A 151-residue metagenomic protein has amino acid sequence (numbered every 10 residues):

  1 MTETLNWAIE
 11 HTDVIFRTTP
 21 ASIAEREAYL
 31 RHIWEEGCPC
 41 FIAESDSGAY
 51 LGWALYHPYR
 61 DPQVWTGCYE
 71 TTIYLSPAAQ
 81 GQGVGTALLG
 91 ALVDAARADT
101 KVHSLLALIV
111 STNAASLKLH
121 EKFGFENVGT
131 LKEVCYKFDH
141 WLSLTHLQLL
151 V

Functional and structural regions predicted by a protein language model:
T2-L30: Conserved GNAT-fold acetyl-CoA-binding loop/helix
P20-A78, L89-G90, L150: Acetyl-CoA-dependent GNAT
P58, Q63, L106-L108, E121 (+1 more regions): Conserved catalytic-core motifs of GNAT/GCN5-like acyltransferases
T71, L105-A107, L147: A structural signal for short, well-ordered beta-strand segments
I73, R97-D99, V128-G129: A compositional/biophysical signature of low hydrophobicity enriched in polar/charged and small residues
L75, G81-A96, L117-K122: Conserved acetyl-CoA-binding loop-helix of GNAT-fold acetyltransferases
G83-G85, N113, D139: Conserved G/P- and acidic residue-centered "switch" motifs that form tight phosphate/ATP-binding loops in soluble
A96-I109: Conserved GNAT acetyl-CoA-binding A-motif
